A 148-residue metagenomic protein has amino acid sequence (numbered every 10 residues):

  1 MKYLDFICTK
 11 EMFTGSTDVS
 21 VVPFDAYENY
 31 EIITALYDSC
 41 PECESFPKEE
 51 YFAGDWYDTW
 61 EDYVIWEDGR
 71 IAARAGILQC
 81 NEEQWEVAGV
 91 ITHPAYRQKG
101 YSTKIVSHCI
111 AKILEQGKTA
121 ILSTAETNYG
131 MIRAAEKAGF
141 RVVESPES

Functional and structural regions predicted by a protein language model:
M1, T103, E126-E144: Conserved active-site alpha-helix within GNAT-family acetyltransferase domains
M1-V19, S148: Acyl-donor-binding surface of acyltransferase catalytic domains
M12-P47: Short amphipathic alpha-helix that is part of the acyltransferase structural core
D25, I91-P94, T124: Structured beta->alpha junctions
E50-H93: A conserved beta-strand-loop-helix scaffold within acyl/acetyltransferase catalytic domains
G69, G100, N128: Conserved G/P- and acidic residue-centered "switch" motifs that form tight phosphate/ATP-binding loops in soluble
T92, Q98-E115, I132-K137: Conserved acetyl-CoA-binding loop-helix of GNAT-fold acetyltransferases
I113-A125: Conserved GNAT acetyl-CoA-binding A-motif
